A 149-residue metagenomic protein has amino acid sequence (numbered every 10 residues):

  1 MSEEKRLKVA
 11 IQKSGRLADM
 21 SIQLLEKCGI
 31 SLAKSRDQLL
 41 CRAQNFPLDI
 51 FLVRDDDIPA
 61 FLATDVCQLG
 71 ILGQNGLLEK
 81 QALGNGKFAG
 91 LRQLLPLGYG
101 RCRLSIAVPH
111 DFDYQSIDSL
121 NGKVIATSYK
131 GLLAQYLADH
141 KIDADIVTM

Functional and structural regions predicted by a protein language model:
M1-M149: Domain-level signature for soluble enzymes in the chorismate/prephenate branch of the shikimate pathway
